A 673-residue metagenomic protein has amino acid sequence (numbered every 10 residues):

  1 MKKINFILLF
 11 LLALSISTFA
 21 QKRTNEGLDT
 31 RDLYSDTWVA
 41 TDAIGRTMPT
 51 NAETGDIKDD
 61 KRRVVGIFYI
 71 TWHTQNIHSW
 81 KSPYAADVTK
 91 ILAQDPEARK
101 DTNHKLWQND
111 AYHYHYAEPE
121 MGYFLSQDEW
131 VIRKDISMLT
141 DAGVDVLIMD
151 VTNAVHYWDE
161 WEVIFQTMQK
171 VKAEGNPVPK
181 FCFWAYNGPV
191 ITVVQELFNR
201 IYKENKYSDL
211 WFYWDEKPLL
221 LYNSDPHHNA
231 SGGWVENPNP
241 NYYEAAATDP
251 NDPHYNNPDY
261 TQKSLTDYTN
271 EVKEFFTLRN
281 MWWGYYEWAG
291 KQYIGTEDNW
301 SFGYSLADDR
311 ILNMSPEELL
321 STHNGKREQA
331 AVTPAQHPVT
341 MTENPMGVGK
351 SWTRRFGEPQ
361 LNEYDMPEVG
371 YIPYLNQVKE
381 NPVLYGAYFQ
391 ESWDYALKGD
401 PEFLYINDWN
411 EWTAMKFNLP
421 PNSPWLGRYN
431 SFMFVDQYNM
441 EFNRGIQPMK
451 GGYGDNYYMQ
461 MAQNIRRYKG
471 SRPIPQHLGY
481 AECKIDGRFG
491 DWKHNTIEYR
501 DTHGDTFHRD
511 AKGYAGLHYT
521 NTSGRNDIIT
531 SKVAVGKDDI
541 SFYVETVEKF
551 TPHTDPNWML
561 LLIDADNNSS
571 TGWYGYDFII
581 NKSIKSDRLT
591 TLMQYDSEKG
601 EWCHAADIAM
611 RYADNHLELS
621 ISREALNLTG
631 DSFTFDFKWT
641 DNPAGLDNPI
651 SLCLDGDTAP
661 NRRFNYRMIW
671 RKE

Functional and structural regions predicted by a protein language model:
Q21-T74, D209-W211, H227-P240, D252 (+3 more regions): N-terminal module-boundary/linker segments of secreted carbohydrate-active enzymes
W38-D42, H113-D128, V144-V155, P179-I191 (+2 more regions): The substrate-binding groove and active-site-proximal loops of carbohydrate-active enzymes, especially glycoside
M48-V163, N407-D408, W412-I446: N-terminal carbohydrate-binding/catalytic regions of secreted carbohydrate-active enzymes
A52, K58-H78, N223-G386, A396-L397 (+1 more regions): Aromatic-lined glycan-binding groove of carbohydrate-active enzymes
D60-G66, A142-L147, E174-F181, Y207-D209 (+3 more regions): Loop/turn elements at helix/coil->beta-strand transitions in domains of secreted/extracellular proteins
K170-V171, N418-F489: Aromatic-rich peripheral "rim/lid" segments of glycoside hydrolase catalytic domains that contact and position glycan
P475-D486, K493, L562-D587, R623-E673: Acidic/polar low-complexity flexible segments
G487, D538-E548, L617-R623: Short, well-ordered beta-strand segments enriched in hydrophobic/aromatic residues
